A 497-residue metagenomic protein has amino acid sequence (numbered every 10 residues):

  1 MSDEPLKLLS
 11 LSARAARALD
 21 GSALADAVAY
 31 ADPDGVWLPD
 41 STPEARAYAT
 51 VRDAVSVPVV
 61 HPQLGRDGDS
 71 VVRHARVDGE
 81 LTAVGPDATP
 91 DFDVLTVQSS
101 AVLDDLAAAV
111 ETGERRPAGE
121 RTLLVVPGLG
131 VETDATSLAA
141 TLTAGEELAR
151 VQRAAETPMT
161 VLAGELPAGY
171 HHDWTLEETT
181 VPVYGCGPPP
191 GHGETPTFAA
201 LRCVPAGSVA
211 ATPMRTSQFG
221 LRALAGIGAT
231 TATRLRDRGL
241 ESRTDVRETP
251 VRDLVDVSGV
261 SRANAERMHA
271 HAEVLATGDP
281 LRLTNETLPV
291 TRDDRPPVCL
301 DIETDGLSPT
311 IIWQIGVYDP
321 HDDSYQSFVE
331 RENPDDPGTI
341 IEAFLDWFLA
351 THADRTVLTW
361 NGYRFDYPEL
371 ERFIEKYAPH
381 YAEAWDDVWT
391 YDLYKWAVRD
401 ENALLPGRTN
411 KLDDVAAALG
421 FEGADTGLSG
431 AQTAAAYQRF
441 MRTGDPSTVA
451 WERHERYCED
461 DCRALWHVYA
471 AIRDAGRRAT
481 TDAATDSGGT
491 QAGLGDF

Functional and structural regions predicted by a protein language model:
P5-L142, Q152, S327-A417: Conserved DEDDh/DEDDy metal-dependent 3′-5′ exonuclease domain
L6-L8, E248, D256-V298, I302: Long, highly charged low-complexity segments
L103-L201, L405, K411-G489: Acidic, Mg2+-coordinating catalytic module of metal-dependent nucleases/exonucleases that use a two-metal-ion mechanism
P189-H192, L201-A211, T233: Long non-globular sequence segments
M214-M268: Helix-hairpin-helix
P297-E330: RNase H-like nuclease fold core
D301-E303, D392, D461: Acidic active-site catalytic centers that drive phospho-/nucleotidyl reactions and related ester hydrolyses
T490-F497: Low-complexity, acidic/Ser/Thr- and charged residue-rich accessory regions of DNA metabolism proteins
